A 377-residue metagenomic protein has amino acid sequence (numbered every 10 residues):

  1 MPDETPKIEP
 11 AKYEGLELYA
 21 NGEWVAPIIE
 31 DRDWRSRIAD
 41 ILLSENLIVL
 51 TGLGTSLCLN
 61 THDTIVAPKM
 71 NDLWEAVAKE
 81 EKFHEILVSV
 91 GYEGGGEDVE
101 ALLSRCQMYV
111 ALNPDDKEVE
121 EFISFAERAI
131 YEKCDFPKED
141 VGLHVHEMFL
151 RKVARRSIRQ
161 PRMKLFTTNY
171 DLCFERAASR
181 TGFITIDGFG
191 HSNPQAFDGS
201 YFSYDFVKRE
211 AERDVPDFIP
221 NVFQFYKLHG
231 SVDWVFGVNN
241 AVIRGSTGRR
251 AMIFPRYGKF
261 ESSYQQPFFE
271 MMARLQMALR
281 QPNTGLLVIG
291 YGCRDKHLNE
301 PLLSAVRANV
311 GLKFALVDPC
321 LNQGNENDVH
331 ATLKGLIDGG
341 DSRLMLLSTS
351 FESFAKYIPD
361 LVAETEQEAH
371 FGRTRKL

Functional and structural regions predicted by a protein language model:
M1-R176: Gly/serine-rich nucleotide phosphate-binding loop at the start of the catalytic core of nucleotide/ADP-ribose-handling
M1-V49, V215, E261-S262, F269 (+1 more regions): SIR2/sirtuin-family catalytic core signature
G54-L57, Y170-C173, G230-D233, G292-R294 (+1 more regions): Short, solvent-exposed loop/turn segments at secondary-structure junctions
C58-T64, F174-S179, V238, K296-L302 (+1 more regions): A short acidic (Asp/Glu
V66-V77, T181-P194, G290: A short alpha->loop->secondary-structure connector
V90-P114, R156-M252: Extended, H/D-rich, highly charged conserved domains that either
V153-R159, F218, A305-G311: Short, conserved loop/helix-junction motifs that constitute active-site signature segments in enzyme catalytic cores
N239-A273, A278: Flexible internal linker/loop segments at domain or repeat junctions
